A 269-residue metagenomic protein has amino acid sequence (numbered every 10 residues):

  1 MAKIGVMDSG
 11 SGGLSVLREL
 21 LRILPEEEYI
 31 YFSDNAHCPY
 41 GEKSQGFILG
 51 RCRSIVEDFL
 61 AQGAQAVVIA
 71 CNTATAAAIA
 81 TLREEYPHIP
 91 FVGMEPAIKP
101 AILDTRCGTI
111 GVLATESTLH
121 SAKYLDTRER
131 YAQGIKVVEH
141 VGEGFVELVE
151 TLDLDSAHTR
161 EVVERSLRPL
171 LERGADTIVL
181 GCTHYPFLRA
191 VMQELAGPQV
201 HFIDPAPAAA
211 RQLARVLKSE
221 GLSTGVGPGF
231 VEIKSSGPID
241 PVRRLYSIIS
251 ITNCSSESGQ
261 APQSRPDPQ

Functional and structural regions predicted by a protein language model:
M1-Q269: Non-catalytic structural scaffold of enzyme domains
